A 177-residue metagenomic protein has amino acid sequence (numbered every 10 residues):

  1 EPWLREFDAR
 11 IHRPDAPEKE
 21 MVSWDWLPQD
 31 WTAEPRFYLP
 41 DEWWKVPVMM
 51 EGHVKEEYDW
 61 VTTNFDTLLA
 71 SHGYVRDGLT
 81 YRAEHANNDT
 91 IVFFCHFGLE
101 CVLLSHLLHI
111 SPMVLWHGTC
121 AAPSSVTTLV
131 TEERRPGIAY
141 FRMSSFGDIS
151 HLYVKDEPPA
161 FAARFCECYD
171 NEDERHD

Functional and structural regions predicted by a protein language model:
E1-H72: Phosphate-handling substructures
E6-E18, T80-T90, V102-D177: Acidic, low-complexity terminal tails and accessory targeting/binding regions of phosphate-metabolizing enzymes
W31, H53-E56, I91-H96, L104-I110: Generic detector of short, locally flexible boundary/turn motifs and exposed helical patches
A33-Y38, W60-G73, R142-R164: Short flexible/disordered coil segments
R36-Y38, G98-C101: Short hydrophobic/aromatic-rich motifs at helix boundaries and adjacent loops
D59-F93, L99: A mid-sequence, solvent-exposed acidic-amphipathic segment
